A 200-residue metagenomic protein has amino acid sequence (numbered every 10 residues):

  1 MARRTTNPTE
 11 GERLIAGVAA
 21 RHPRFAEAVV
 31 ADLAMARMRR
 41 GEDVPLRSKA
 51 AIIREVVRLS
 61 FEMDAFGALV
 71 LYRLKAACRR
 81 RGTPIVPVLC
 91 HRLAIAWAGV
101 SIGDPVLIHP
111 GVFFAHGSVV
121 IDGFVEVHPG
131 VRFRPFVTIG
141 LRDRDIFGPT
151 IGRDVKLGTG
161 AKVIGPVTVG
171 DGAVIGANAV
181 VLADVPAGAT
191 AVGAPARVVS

Functional and structural regions predicted by a protein language model:
M1-A98: Terminal amphipathic alpha-helical/low-complexity segments used for targeting or macromolecular assembly
E62, V199-S200: Generic, ordered loop/turn and secondary-structure boundary motif
A98, G103-D104, H109-P110, A115-H116 (+12 more regions): Left-handed beta-helix
